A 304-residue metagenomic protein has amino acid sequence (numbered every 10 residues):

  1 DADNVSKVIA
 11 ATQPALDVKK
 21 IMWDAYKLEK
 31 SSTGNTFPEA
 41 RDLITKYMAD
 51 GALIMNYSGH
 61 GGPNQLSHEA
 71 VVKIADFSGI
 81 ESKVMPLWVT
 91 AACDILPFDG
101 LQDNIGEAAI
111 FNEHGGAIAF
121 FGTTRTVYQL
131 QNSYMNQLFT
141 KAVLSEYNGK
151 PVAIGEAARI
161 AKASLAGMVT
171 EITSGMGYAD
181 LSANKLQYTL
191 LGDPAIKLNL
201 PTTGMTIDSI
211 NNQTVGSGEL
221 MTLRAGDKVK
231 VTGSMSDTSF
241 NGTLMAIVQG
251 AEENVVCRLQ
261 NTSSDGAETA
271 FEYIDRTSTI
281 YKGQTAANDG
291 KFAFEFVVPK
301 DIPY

Functional and structural regions predicted by a protein language model:
D1-Y281, N288, F292: Cysteine-dependent hydrolase recognition
A293-V298: Exposed aromatic-hydrophobic patches
D301-Y304: Short glycine/proline/serine/threonine-rich loop/turn segments at secondary-structure transition edges
